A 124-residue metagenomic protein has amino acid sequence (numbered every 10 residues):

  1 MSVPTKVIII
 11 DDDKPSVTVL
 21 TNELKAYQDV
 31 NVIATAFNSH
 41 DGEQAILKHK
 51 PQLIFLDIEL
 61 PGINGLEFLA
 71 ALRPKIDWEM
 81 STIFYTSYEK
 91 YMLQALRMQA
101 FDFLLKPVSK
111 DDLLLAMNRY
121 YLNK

Functional and structural regions predicted by a protein language model:
S2-P4, E79: A general structural motif
P4-P15, L20-L24: Conserved acidic segment of CheY-like receiver
I10-D11, A36, I54: Conserved sequence signature across two-component system core domains
E23-Y27, A45: Alpha-helical interaction/dimerization surfaces of two-component signaling modules
Q28-I33, W78-E79: A generic structural motif
I33-G42: Conserved Asp/Asn-Gly motif in the active-site loop of CheY-like receiver
E43-A45, H49-K124: CheY-like receiver
